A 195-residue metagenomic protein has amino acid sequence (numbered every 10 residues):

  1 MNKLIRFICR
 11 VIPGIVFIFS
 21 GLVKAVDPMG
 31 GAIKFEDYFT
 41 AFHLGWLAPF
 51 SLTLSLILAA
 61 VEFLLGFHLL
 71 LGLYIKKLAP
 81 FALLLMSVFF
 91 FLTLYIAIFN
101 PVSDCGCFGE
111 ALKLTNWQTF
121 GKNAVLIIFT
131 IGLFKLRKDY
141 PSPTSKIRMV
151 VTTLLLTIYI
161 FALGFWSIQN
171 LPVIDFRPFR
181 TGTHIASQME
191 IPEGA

Functional and structural regions predicted by a protein language model:
N2-K3, L71-L78, K138-R148: Membrane-interface helix-boundary motifs at transmembrane edges
L4-V26, L52-L92: Functionalized membrane-embedded alpha-helices
V26-A48: Membrane-interface interhelical connector segments
I33, D37, S103-E110, L171-R177: Membrane-interface helix termini and inter-helical loops of multi-pass transporters
H43-V61, W117, G121: Interfacial helix-start motif at the membrane-water boundary
S87-Y140: Membrane-embedded alpha-helical segments of integral membrane proteins
P143-V173: Internal/C-terminal transmembrane anchor helices
A162-A195: Membrane-interface segments at or immediately adjacent to transmembrane helices that form the boundary between
